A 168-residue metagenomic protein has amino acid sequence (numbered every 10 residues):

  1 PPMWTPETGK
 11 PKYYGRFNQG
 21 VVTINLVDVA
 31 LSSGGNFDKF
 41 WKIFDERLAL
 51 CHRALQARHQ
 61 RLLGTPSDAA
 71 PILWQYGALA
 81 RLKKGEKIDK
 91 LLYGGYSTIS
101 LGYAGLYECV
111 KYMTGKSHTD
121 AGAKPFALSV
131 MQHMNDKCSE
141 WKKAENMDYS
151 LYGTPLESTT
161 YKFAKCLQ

Functional and structural regions predicted by a protein language model:
P1-G95, Y112, K116, D120-Q168: Conserved catalytic cores of very large enzyme subunits
I99-Y112, Q132: Contiguous, well-ordered alpha-helical segments that form the cores/surfaces of helical PPI scaffolds
